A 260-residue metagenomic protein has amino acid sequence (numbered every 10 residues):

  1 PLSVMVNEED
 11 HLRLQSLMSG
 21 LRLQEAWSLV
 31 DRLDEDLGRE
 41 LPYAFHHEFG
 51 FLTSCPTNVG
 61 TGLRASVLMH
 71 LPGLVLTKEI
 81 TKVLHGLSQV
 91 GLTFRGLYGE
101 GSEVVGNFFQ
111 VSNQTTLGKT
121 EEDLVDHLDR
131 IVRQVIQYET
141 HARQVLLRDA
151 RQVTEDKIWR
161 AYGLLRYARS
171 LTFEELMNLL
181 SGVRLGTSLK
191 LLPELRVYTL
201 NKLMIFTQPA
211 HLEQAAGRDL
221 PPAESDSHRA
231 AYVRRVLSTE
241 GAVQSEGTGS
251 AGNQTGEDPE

Functional and structural regions predicted by a protein language model:
P1-E48, L63, V75-T77, T81-E260: Long, Pro/Ser/Thr-rich low-complexity/intrinsically disordered regulatory tracts in eukaryotic proteins
G50-V67: Conserved phosphate/anionic-ligand binding catalytic regions in large, soluble enzymes, centered on
V67-G73: Alpha-helical support elements that line or immediately flank enzyme active sites and cofactor-binding pockets
